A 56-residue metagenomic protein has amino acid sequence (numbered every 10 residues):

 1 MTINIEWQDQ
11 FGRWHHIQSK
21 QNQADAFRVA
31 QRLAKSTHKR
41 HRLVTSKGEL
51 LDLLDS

Functional and structural regions predicted by a protein language model:
M1-H15, V44-T45: Short aromatic-glycine-(Arg/Gly/Cys) micro-motifs in beta-strand/loop hairpins
I5-Q8, A24, G48-L54: Intrinsic disorder/low-complexity signal
G12-D25: A short, exposed loop/beta-hairpin motif centered on an aromatic-Gly-Thr core
I17, R32-A34: Sterically constrained small-residue positions within well-ordered secondary structures of folded domains
F27-V29: Amphipathic, hydrophobic secondary-structure cores in small proteins
A34-S56: Short, mixed-charge low-complexity intrinsically disordered segments
